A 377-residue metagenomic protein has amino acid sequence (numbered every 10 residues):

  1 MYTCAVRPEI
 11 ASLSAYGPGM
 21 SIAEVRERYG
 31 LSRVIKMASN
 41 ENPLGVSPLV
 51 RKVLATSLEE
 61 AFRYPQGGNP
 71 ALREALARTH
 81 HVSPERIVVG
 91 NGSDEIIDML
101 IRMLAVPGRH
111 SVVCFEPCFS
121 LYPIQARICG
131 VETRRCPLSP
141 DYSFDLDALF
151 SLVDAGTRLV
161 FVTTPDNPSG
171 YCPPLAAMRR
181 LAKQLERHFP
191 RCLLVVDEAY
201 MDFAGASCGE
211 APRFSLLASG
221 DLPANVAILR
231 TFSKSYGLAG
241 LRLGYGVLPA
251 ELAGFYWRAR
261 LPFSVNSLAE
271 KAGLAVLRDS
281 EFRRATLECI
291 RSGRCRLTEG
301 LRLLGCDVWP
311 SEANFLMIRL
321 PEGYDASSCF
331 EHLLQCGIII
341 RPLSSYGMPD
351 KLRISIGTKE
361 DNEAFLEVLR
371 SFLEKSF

Functional and structural regions predicted by a protein language model:
Y2-D94, M99, S376-F377: N-terminal small-domain helix-loop-helix segment of the aminotransferase-like
R33, S83-I87, G108-S111, G156 (+4 more regions): Short acidic capping loops at alpha-helix termini that bridge into adjacent secondary structure
G68, N225-W309: PLP-dependent aminotransferase class I/II
M103-Q125: Conserved PLP-anchoring active-site segment centered on the Schiff-base-forming lysine
R127, S143-G156, P168-S233: Active-site pre-lysine segment of PLP-dependent enzymes
P140, R291, L303-C336, L352: Conserved PLP-binding catalytic core of the aspartate aminotransferase-like
A176, S328, Q335-C336, R341 (+1 more regions): PLP-dependent enzyme catalytic core of the Aspartate aminotransferase-like
